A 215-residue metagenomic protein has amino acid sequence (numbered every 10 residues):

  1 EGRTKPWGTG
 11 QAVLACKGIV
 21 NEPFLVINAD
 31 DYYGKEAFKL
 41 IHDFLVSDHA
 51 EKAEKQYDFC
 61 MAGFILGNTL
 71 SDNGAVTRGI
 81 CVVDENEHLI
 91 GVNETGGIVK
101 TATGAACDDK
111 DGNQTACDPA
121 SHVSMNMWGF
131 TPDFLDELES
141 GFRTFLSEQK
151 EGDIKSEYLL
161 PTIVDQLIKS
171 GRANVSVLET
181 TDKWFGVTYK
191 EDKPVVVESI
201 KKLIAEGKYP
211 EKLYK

Functional and structural regions predicted by a protein language model:
E1-A29, Y33-G34, F38-L40, S47 (+1 more regions): Conserved N-terminal catalytic core of the sugar/cofactor nucleotidyltransferase
A15-I19, L40, F44, D133-E137 (+3 more regions): Alpha-helical scaffold segments in soluble metabolic enzymes
V20-E22, A29, E54-F59, T77 (+1 more regions): Short coil/turn connectors at secondary-structure junctions
G34-W128, P132: Conserved core of the sugar-phosphate nucleotidyltransferase
H122, S176-D182: Catalytic beta-strand/loop signature of glycosyltransferases that borders the donor
E139-A173: A C-terminal functional module that forms or caps the active site or interfaces directly with catalytic machinery
E198-K215: Terminal low-complexity segments of carbohydrate-biosynthetic enzymes
